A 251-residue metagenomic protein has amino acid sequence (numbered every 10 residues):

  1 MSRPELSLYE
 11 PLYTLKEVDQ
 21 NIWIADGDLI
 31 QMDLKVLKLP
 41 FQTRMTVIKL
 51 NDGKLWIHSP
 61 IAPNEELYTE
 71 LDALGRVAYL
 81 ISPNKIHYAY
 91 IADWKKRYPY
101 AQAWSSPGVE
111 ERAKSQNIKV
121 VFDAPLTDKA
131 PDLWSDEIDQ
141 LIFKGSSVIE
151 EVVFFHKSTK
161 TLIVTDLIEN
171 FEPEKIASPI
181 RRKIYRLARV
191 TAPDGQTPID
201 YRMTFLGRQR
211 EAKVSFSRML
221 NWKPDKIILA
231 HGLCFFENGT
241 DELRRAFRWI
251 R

Functional and structural regions predicted by a protein language model:
M1-P60, K119-R186, V214-S215: Catalytic core of the metallo-beta-lactamase
D19-Q20, M32, K38, I61-A62 (+4 more regions): Cap/insert and terminal regions of metallo-dependent hydrolase folds
F41, N64-L67, H87, S147 (+1 more regions): Amphipathic coiled-coil/heptad-repeat helices and related helical stalk/stem segments that mediate oligomerization
K49, K54-A73, K85: Glycine/small-residue-rich interface belts in oligomeric ring/scaffold proteins and their assembly partners
G53, R76-A78, Y100, S158 (+1 more regions): A general structural motif
H58-S59, A78-N84, W104-S106, I163-T165 (+1 more regions): Active-site neighborhood of phospho(di)ester-bond hydrolases with catalytic His/Asp-centered motifs
E65, I86-Y90, E110-A113, V148 (+2 more regions): Active-site environment of divalent metal-dependent phosphoester hydrolases
E70-L133: Active-site HxH/HxHxD metal-binding segment of metal-dependent hydrolases
